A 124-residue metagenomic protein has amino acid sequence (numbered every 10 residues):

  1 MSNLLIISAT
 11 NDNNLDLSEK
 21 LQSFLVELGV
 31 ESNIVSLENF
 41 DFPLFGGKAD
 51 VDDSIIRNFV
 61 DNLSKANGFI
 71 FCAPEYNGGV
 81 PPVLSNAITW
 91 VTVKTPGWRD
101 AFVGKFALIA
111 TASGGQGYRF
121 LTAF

Functional and structural regions predicted by a protein language model:
M1-V30: N-terminal beta1-alpha1 ligand-phosphate binding loop
I7-A9, V35, A110: Short hydrophobic segments within beta-strands
N14, S18, D52, L84: Short, conserved glycine- and acidic-residue-centered signature motifs in active-site or ligand-binding loops
N33-S36, F71-A73: Short, conserved beta-strand edge motifs with alternating hydrophobic and charged residues
L37-I55: N-terminal beta-loop-helix "entrance" segment that forms/cooperates in small-molecule cofactor or anionic ligand
S54-F124: Helix-loop-strand module that forms the ligand-binding subsite of alpha/beta enzymes
